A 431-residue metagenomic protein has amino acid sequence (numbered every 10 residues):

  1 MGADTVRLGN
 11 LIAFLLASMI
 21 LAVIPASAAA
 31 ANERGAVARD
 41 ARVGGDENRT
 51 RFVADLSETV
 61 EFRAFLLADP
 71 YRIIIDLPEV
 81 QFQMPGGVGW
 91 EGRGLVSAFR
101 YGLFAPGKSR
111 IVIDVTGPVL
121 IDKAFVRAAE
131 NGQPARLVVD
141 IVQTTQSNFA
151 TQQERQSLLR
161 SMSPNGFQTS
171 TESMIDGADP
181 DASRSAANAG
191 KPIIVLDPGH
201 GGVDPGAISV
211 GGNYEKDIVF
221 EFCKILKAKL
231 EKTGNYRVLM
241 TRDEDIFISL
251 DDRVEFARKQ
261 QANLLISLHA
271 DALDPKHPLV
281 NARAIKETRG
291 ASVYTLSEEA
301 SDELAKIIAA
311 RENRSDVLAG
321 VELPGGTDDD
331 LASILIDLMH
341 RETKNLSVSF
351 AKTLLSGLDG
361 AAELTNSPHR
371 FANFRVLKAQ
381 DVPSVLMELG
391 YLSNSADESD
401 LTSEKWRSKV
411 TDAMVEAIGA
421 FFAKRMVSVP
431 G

Functional and structural regions predicted by a protein language model:
M1-G9: N-terminal secretory signal peptides that target proteins for export/translocation
N10-V23: Bacterial N-terminal signal peptides
S27-I193: Signal-peptide-cleaved, periplasmic/extracellular N-terminal interaction regions immediately downstream of the signal
L56-E58, L77-E79, V115-G117, D140-Q143 (+6 more regions): Flexible glycine-/small-residue-rich
F62, R237-V238, S384-M387: Hydrophobic anchor at the start of a short beta-strand that flanks the dinucleotide cofactor-binding loop
V139, G326, A332-G431: Active-site-adjacent mobile loop/cap segments within catalytic or ligand-binding domains
R160-L331, H340-K352, S399, S408 (+2 more regions): Catalytic-core regions of hydrolytic enzymes
